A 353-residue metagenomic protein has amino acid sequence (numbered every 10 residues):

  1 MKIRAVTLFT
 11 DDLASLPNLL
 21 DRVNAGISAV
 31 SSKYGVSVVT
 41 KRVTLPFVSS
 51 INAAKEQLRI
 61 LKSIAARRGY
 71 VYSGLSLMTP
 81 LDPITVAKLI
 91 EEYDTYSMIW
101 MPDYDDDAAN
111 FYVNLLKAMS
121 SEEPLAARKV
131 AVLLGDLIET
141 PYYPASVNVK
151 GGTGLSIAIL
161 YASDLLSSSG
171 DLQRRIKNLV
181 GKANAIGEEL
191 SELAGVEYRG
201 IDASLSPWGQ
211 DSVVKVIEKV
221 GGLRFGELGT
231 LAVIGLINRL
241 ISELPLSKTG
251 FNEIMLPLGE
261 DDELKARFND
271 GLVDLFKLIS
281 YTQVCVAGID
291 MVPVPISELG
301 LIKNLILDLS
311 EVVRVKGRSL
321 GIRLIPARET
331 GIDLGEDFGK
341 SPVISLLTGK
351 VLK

Functional and structural regions predicted by a protein language model:
M1-K353: Anaerobic metallocofactor- and corrinoid-dependent redox/one-carbon enzyme cores, especially those from methanogenesis
